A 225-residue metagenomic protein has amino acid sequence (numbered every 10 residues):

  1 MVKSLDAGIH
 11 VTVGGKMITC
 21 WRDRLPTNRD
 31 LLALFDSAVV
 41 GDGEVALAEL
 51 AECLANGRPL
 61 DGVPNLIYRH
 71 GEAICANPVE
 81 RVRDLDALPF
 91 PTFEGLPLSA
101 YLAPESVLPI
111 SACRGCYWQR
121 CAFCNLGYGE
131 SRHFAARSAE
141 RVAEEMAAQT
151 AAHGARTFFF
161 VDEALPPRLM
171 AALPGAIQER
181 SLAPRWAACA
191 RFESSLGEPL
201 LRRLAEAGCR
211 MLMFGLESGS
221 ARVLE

Functional and structural regions predicted by a protein language model:
M1-P78: Glycine-rich beta-alpha loop elements in corrinoid/cobalamin-binding modules across cobalamin-dependent enzymes
G8, F35-A38, V79-V82, G129 (+2 more regions): A generic short-segment signal for beta-strand/edge and adjacent turn/coil regions
C20, V45-A46, R83, P167-R168 (+1 more regions): Short alpha-helical
P26-R29, C53-L54, V82, L173-G175 (+1 more regions): Short, glycine/charged-enriched secondary-structure capping and boundary segments
P64-R69, I74-P91, L108, N125: Extended catalytic-interface subdomain
D86-E225: Radical SAM [4Fe-4S] cluster-binding motif and immediate context
